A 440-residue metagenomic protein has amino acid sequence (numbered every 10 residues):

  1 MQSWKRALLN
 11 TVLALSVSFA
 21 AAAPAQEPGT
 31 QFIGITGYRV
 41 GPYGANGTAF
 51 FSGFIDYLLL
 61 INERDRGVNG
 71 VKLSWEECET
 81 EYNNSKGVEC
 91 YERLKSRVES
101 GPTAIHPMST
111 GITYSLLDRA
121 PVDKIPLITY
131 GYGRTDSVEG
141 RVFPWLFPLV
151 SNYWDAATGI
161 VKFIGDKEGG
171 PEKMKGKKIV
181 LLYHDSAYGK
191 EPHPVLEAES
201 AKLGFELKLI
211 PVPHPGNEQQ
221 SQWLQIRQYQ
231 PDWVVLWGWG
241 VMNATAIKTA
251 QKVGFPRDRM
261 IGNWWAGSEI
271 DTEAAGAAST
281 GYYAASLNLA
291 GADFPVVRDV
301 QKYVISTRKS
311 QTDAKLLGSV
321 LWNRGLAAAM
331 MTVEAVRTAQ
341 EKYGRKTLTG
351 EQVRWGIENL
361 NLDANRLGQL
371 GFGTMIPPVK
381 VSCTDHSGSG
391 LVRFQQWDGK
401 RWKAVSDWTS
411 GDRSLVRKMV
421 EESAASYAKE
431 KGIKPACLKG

Functional and structural regions predicted by a protein language model:
M1-F32, S426-G440: Short, low-complexity disordered leader/linker segments with a strong preference for bacterial N-terminal type II
P28-I55, E79-S85, S109, L182-E191 (+1 more regions): Extracytoplasmic "Venus flytrap"
T30-F32, A45-S52, L59, R64-G140 (+3 more regions): Beta-alpha junction/loop-to-helix N-cap segments that form part of ligand/metal-binding clefts
T80, L127-T129, G133-V138, P215 (+2 more regions): Venus flytrap/periplasmic-binding-protein-like
K86, T135-D136, P144-V253, G291-R298: Extracellular/periplasmic Venus flytrap/periplasmic-binding protein
K95-T110, P126-G131, K178-L182, Q230-G240 (+3 more regions): Periplasmic-binding protein-like
A250-A329, T409, S423, K434-A436: Extracellular/periplasmic periplasmic-binding protein-like sensory domains
K309-W322, V333-D407, G411: Segments of small-molecule ligand-sensing domains
